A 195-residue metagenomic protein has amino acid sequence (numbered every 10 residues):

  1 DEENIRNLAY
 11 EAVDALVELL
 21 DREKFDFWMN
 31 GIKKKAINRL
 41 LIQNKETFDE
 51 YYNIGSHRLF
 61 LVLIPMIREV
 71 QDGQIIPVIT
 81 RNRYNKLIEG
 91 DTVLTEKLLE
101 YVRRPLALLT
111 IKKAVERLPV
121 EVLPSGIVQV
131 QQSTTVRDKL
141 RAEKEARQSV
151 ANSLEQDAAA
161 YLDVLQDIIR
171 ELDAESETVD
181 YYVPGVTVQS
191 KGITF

Functional and structural regions predicted by a protein language model:
D1-R104, R117-F195: Conserved short "hinge" loops at termini or chain/domain junctions
